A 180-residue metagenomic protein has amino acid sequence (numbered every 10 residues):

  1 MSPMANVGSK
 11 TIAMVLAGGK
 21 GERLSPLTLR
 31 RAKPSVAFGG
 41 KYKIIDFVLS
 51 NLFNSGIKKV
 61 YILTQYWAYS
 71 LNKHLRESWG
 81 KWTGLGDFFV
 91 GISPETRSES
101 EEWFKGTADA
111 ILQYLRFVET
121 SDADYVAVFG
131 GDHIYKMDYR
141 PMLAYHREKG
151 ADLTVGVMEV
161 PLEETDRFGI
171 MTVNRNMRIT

Functional and structural regions predicted by a protein language model:
M1-T180: Unchanged
